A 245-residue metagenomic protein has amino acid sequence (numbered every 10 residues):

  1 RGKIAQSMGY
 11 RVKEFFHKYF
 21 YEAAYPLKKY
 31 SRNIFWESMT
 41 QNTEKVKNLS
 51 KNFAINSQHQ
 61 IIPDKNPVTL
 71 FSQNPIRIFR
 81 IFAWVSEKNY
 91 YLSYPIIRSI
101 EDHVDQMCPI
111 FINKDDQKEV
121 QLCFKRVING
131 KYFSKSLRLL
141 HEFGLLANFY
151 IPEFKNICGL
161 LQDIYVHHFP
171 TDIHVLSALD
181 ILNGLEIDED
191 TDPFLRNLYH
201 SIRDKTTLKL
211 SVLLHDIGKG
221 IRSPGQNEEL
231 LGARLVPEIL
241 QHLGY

Functional and structural regions predicted by a protein language model:
R1-R32, P170, L195-Y245: Divalent metal-dependent catalytic cores for phosphoryl transfer on phosphate-bearing substrates
R1-Y165: Non-catalytic interface/linker regions that flank or bridge core catalytic/transmembrane domains
K51-I61, E142-G159, P170-V212, I217-G218 (+1 more regions): Active-site-adjacent "gating/activation" loops or surface patches in catalytic cores
S72-P75, D172, Q226: Alpha-solenoid helical-repeat scaffolds
